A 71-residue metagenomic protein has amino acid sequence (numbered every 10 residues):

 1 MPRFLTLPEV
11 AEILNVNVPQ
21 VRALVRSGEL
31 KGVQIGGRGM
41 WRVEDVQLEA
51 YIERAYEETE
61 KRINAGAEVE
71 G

Functional and structural regions predicted by a protein language model:
M1-Q20, R54: Polyanion-binding surface elements
P2-R3, L24, Q47: Residues at the start of alpha-helices and the adjacent loop-to-helix junctions
P8, G28, D45-V46: Structural detector for helix-capping/boundary residues
E9, R26, E68-E70: Compositionally biased non-globular segments, especially hydrophobic aliphatic-rich helices of signal peptides
N15-R42: Major-groove DNA-recognition helix of helix-turn-helix-type DNA-binding domains
V46-G71: A short, Lys/Arg-enriched interface patch at domain edges and termini
